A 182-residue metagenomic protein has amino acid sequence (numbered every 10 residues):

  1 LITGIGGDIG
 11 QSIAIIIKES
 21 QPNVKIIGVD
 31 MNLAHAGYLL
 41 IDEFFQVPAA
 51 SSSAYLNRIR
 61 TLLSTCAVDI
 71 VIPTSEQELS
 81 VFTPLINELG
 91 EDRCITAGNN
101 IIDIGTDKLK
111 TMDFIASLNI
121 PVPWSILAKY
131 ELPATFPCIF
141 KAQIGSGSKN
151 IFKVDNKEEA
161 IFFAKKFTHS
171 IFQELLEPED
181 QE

Functional and structural regions predicted by a protein language model:
G6: N-terminal Rossmann NAD(P)H-binding glycine-rich loop of SDR-like oxidoreductase domains
K25-I27: Conserved beta-strand positions in the Rossmann-like core of class I SAM-dependent methyltransferases
V29-H35: Short, polar loop motifs at secondary-structure junctions
H35-I41, F82-P84, Y130-T135, F162-K166: Short loop/helix-cap segments at secondary-structure boundaries that form the rim of catalytic
E43-L62: Glycine-rich, highly charged phosphate/nucleotide-binding loops
V68-T106, P121-W124: A short, GP-enriched loop/loop-strand-helix hinge that lies immediately N-terminal to, or at the N-terminal rim
P137-K157: Conserved anion/nucleotide-ligand pocket segment
K153-E182: Phosphate-binding site of ATP-dependent enzymes
